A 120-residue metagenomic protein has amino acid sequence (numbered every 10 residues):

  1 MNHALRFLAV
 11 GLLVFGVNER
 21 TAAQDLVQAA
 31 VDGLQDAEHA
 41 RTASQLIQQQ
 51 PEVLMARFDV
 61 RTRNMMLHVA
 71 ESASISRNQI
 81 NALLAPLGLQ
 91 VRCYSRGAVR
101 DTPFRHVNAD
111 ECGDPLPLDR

Functional and structural regions predicted by a protein language model:
M1-N2: N-terminal secretory signal peptides that target proteins for export/translocation
R6-G16: Bacterial N-terminal signal peptides
A22-Q24: Boundary of Sec targeting at the N-terminus
L26-Q28, N64: Intrinsic-disorder/low-complexity, polar/charged segments enriched in Ser/Thr/Lys/Arg/Asp/Glu/Gln
Q28-R41, S72: Short, surface-exposed ligand-recognition loops at beta-strand->loop->(often short) alpha-helix junctions that present
R41-A85: N-terminal, post-signal-peptide region of Sec/Tat-exported proteins
P86-F104: Conserved short beta-strand edge segments in small beta-sheet-based binding/regulatory domains
R100-R120: Short, low-order "capping/linker" segments at domain edges
